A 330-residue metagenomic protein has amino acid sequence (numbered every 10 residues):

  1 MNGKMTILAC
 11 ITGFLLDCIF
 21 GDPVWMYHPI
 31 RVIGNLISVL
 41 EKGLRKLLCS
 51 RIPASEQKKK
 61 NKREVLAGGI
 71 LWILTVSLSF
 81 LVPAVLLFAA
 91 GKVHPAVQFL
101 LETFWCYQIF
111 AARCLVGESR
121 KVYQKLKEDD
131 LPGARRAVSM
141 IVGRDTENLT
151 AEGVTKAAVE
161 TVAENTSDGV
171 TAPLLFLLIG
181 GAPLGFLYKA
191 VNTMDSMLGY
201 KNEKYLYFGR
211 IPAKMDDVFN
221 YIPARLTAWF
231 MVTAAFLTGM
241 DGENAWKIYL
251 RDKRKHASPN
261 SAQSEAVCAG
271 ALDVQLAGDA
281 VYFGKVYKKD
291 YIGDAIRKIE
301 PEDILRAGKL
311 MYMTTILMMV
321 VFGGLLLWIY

Functional and structural regions predicted by a protein language model:
M1-F186, G199-Y330: Hydrophobic alpha-helical transmembrane segments
N192: Substrate/ligand-engaging "lid" and interaction regions
S196: Glycine-rich phosphate/dinucleotide-binding loop and adjoining beta-alpha-beta core of small-molecule
